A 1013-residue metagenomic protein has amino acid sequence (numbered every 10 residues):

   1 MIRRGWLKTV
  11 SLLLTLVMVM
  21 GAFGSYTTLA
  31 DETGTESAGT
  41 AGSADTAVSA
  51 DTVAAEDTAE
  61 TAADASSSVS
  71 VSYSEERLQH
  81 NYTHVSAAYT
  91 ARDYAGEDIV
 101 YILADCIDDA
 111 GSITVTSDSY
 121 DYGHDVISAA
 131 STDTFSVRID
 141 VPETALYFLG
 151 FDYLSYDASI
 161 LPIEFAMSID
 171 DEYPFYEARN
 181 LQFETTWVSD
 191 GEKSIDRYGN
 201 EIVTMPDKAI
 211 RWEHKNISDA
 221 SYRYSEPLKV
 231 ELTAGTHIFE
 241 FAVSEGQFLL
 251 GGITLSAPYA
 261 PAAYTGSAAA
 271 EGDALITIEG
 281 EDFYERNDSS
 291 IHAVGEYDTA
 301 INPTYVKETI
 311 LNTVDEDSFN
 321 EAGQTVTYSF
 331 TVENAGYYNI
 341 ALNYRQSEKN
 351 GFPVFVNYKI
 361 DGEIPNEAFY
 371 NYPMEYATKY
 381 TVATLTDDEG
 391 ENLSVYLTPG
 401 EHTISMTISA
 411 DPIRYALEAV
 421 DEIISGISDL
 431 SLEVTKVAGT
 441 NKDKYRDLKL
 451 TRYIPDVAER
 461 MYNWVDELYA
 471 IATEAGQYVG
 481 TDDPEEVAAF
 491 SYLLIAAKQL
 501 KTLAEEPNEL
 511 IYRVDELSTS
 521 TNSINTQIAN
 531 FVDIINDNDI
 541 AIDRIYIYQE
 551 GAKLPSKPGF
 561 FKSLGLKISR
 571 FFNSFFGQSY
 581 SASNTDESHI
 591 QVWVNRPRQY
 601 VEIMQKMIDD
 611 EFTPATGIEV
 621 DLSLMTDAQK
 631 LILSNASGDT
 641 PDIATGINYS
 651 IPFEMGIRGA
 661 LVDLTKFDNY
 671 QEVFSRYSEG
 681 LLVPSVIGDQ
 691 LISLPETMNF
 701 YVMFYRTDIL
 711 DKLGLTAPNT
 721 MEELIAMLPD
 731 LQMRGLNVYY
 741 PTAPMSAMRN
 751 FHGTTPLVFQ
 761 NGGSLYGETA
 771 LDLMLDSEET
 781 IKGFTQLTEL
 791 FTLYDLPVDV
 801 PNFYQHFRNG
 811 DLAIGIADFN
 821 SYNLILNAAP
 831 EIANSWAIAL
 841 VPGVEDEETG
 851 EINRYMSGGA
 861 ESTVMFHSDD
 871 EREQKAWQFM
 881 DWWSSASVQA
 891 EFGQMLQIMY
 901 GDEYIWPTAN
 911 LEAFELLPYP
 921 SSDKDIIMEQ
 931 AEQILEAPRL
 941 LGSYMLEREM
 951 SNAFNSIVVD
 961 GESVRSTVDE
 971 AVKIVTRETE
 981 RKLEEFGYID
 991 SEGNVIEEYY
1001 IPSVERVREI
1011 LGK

Functional and structural regions predicted by a protein language model:
E60-Y512, E516-I545: Extracytoplasmic
E143, N334, A829-I905, E932-R939: Extracytoplasmic/periplasmic substrate-recognition and gating elements
Y492, T502, E506-L517, S857 (+1 more regions): C-terminal capping/gating helix-and-loop segments adjacent to ligand/active sites or protein-protein/ligand interfaces
K567-D586, Y649-V702, I725, G753 (+2 more regions): Hinge/lid segment of periplasmic solute-binding proteins
D610-G680, P684, D708-T716, G810-I814 (+2 more regions): Extracytoplasmic "Venus flytrap"/periplasmic binding protein-like
G656-G659, S678-A717, L736, A743-A770 (+3 more regions): Periplasmic solute-binding protein
T769-V798: Glycine-centered hinge/linker elements that transmit conformational signals in sensory and ligand-binding systems
A839-G843, Q894-V958, Y988-K1013: Long, aromatic- and glycine/proline-rich binding clefts that accommodate carbohydrate-like moieties
